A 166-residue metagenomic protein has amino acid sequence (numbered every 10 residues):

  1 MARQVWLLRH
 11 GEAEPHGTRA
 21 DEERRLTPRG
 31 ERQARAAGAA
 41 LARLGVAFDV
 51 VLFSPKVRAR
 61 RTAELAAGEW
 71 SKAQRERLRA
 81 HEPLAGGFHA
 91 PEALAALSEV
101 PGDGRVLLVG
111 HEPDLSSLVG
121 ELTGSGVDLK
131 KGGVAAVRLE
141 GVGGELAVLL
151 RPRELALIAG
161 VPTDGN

Functional and structural regions predicted by a protein language model:
A2-E82, F88, A95, S125-L129 (+1 more regions): Active-site-proximal alpha-helix that buttresses catalytic centers in soluble enzyme cores
G11-E12, V57, L84, E112-P113 (+2 more regions): Short, flexible active-site-adjacent loop segments at beta-strand->alpha-helix junctions, enriched in small/polar
G45, W70, V100-P101, G141: A structural signal for short coil/turn segments at secondary-structure junctions
G86-G87, L155: Short, small-residue-enriched loops and turns at beta-alpha junctions that line or gate enzyme active sites
A90-P91, V119: Conserved strand-to-helix beginnings and helix N-cap segments that scaffold or border functional pockets
E99-G133: Non-DNA-binding regulatory cores of transcription-related proteins, predominantly C-terminal effector-binding
T123-I158: Domain-level recognition of soluble alpha/beta enzyme cores, biased toward histidine phosphatases/phosphomutases
